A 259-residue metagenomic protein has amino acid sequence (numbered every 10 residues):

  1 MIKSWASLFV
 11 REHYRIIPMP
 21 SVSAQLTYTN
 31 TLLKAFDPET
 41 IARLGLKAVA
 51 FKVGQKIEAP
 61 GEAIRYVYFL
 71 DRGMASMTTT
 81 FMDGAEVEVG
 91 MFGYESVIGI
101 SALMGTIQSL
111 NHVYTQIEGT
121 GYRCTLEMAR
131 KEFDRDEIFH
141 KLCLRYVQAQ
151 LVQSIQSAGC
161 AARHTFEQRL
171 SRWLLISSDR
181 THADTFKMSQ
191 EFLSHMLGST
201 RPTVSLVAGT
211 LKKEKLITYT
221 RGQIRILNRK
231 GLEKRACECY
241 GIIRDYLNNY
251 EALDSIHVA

Functional and structural regions predicted by a protein language model:
I2-V53, V97, A102-M104: Cyclic nucleotide-binding regulatory module and flanking cytosolic helices
L46, I64-R65, D184: Short loop/turn microsegments at loop-to-beta-strand junctions
V49, Y68, G90, Y114 (+4 more regions): Residues that recognize and position ribonucleotide moieties
V49-F51, I57-P60, S177: Small beta-barrel nucleic-acid-binding modules, principally OB-folds
Q55-I117: Cyclic nucleotide-binding regulatory domains
G90-Q148, V152, Q156: Cyclic-nucleotide recognition modules
Q116-E118, F133-T200: Polybasic "coupling" helices that flank or enter modular domains
L175-A259: Phosphate-/nucleic-acid-contacting segments
